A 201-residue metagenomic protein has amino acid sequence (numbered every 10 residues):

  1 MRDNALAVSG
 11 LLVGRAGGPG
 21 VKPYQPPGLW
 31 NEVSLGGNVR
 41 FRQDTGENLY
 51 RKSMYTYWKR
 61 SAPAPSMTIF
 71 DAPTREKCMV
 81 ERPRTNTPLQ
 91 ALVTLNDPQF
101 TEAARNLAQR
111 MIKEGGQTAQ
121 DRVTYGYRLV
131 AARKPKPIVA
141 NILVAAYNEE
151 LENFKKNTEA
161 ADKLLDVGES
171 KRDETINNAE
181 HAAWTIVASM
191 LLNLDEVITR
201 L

Functional and structural regions predicted by a protein language model:
M1-R122, E159, V167-L201: An acidic, gly/pro-interrupted, aromatic-rich
Q109-I142: Amphipathic alpha-helical substructures
I138-I142, K163-D166, I176: Long, internal low-complexity/basic segments
E152-K156: Extracytoplasmic/periplasmic ligand-capture domains
